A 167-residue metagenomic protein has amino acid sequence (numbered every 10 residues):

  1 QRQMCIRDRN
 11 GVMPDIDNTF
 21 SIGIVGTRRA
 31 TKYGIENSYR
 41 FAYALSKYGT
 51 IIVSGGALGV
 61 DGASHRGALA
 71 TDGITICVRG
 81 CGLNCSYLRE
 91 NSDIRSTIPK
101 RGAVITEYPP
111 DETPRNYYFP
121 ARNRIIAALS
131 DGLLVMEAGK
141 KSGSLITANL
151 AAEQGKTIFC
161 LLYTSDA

Functional and structural regions predicted by a protein language model:
Q1-Q3, R7-S165: Glycine-biased, small-residue-rich flexible motifs in mid-sequence functional cores and linkers
